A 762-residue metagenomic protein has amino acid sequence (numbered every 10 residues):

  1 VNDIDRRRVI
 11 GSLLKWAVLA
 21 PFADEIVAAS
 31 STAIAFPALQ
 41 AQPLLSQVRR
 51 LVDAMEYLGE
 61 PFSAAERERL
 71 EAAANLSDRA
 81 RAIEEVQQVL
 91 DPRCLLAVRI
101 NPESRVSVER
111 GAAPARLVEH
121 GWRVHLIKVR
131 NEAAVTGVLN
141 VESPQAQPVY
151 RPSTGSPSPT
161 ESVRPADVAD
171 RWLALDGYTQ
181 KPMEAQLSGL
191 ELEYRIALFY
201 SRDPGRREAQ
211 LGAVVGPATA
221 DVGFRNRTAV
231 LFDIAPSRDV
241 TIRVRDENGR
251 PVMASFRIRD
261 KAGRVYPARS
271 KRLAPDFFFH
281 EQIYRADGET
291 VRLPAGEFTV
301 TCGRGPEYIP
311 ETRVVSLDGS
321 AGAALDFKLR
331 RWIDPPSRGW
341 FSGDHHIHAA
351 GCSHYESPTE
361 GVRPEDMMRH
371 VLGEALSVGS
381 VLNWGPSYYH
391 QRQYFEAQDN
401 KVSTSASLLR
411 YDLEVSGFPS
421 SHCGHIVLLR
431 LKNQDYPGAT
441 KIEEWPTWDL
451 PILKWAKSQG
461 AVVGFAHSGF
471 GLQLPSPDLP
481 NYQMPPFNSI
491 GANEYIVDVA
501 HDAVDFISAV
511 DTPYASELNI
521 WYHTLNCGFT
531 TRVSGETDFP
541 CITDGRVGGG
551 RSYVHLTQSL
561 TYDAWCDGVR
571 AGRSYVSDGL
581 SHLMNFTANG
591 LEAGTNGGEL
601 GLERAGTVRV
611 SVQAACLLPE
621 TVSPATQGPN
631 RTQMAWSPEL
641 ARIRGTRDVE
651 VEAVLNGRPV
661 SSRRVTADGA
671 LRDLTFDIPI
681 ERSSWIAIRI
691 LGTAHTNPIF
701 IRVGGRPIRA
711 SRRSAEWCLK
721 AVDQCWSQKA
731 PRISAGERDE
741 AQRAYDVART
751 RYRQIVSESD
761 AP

Functional and structural regions predicted by a protein language model:
N2-A17: N-terminal secretory signal peptides and thylakoid transit peptides that target proteins across membranes
D3, P21-Q42: C-terminal segment of N-terminal export signals and the immediately downstream linker at the start of the mature
P37, Q42, R50, A64 (+6 more regions): Long, low-hydrophobicity ectodomains and other hydrophilic envelope-associated domains
A41-L45, S63-R67, R79, V291 (+5 more regions): Solvent-exposed, acidic/flexible segments
P43-D53, A65, R69-A72, R81 (+7 more regions): Extracytoplasmic/secreted proteins, especially bacterial periplasmic and envelope-associated proteins
P157-S162, A166-D167, W172, G177-M183 (+10 more regions): C-terminal functional module detector
E311, S337-V533, T537, T543-D544: Catalytic cores of extracellular degradative/oxidative enzymes
